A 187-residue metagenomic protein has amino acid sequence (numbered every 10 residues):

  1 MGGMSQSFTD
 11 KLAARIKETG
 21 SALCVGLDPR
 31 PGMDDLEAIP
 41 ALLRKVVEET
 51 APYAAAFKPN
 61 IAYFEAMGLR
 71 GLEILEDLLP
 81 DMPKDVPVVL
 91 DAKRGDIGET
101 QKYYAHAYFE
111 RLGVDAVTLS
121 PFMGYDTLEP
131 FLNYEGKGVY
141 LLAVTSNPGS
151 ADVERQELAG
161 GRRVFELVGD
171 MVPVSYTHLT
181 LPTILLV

Functional and structural regions predicted by a protein language model:
G3-D77, P83-K84: Conserved N-terminal beta1-alpha1 strand-loop-helix module at the mouth
L23-L27, F57-P59, V88-L90, T118-L119 (+2 more regions): Hydrophobic faces of well-ordered beta-strands that scaffold small-molecule active sites in alpha/beta enzyme cores
D28-G32, A62-F64, K93-I97, F122 (+1 more regions): Active-site beta-loop-alpha junctions enriched in small/polar residues
L42-V46, I74-L78, Y104, Y108 (+1 more regions): A general structural detector for well-ordered alpha-helical segments in enzyme core domains, enriched
E76-D96: Catalytic PLP-binding core of fold-type I/II PLP enzymes
G98-E110, A116-Y176: Conserved anion-binding
T177-T183: Conserved small/polar residues in nucleotide/adenosyl-binding loops
